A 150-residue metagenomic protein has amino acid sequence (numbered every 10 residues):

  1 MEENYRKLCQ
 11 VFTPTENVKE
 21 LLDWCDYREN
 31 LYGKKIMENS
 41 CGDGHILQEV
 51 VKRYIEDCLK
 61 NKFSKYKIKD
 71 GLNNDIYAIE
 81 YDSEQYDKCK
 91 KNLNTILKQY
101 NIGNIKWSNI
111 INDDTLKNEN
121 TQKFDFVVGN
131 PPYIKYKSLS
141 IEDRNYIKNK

Functional and structural regions predicted by a protein language model:
M1-K150: SAM-dependent methyltransferase catalytic region
